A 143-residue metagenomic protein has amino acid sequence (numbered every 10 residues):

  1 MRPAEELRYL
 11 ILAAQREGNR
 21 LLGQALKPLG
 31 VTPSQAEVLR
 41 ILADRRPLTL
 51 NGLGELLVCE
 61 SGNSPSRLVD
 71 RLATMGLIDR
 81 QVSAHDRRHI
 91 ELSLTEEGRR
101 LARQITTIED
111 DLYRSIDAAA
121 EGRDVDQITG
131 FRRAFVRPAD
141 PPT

Functional and structural regions predicted by a protein language model:
M1, T107, G122-T143: C-terminal regulatory/oligomerization modules of transcriptional regulators
M1-L29, L77, E91-L92, E96 (+1 more regions): N-terminal leader segment of winged-helix/HTH proteins
A13, E17, A43-D44, L56 (+2 more regions): Alpha-helical structural segments
Q15, R46, V58-S61, T106-E109 (+1 more regions): Flexible interhelical turns and helix-capping residues at alpha-helix boundaries within structured domains
R20-S61: N-terminal helix-turn-helix DNA-binding core of bacterial DNA-binding proteins
L22-A25, I116, V136-P142: Amphipathic alpha-helical linker/stalk segments
L50-N51, N63, D70, I90: Residues within helix-turn-helix
D70-T129: Charged, amphipathic alpha-helical coiled-coil/dimerization segments
